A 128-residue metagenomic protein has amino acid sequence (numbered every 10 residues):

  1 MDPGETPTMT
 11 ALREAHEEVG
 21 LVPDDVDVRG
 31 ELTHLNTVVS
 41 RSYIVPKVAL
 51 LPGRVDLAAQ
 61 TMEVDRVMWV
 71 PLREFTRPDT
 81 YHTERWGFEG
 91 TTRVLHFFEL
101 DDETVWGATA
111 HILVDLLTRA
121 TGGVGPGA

Functional and structural regions predicted by a protein language model:
M1-V105, V114-A128: Unchanged
T109: NAD(P)-dependent dehydrogenases' Rossmann-like dinucleotide-binding region
